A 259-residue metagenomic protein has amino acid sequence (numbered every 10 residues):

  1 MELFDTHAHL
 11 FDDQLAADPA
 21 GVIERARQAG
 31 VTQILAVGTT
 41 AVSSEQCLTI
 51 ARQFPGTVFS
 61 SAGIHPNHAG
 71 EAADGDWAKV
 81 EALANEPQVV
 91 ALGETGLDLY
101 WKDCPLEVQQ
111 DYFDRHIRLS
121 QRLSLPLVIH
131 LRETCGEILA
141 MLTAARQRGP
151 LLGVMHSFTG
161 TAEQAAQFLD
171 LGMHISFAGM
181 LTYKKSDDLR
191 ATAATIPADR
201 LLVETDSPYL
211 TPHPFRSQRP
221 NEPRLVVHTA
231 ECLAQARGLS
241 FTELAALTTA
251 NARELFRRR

Functional and structural regions predicted by a protein language model:
M1-R259: Mid-domain alpha/beta scaffold segments of enzyme catalytic cores
